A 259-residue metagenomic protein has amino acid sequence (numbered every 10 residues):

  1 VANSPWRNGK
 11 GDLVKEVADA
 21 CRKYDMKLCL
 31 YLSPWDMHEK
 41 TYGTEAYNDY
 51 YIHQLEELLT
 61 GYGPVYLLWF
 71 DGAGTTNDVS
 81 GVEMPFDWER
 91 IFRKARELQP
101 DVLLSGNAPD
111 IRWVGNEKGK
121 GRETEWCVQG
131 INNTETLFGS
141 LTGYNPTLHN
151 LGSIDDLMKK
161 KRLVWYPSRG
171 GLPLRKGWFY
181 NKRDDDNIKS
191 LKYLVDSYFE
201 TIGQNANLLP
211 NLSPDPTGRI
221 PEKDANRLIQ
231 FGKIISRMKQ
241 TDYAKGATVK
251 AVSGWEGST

Functional and structural regions predicted by a protein language model:
V1-T259: Mature catalytic domains of secreted/periplasmic carbohydrate-active enzymes
